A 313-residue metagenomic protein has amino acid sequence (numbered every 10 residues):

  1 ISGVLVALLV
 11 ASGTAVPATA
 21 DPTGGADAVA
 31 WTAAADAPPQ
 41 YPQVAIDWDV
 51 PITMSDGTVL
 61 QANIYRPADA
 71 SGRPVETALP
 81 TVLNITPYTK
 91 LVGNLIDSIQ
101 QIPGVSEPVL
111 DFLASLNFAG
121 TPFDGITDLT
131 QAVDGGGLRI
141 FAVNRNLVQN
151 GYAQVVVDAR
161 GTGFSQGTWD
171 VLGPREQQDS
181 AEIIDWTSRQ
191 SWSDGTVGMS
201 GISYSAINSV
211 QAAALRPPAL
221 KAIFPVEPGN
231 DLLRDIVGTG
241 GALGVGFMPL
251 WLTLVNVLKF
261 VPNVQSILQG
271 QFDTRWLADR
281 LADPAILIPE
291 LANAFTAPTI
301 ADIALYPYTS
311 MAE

Functional and structural regions predicted by a protein language model:
I1-A20: Secretory targeting and sorting signals
W31-T77: N-terminal cap/lid segment of alpha/beta-hydrolase-fold proteins
A35, P87-Q149, A214-E313: Accessory cap/linker subdomain of secreted extracellular hydrolases
T58, T81-N84, V148-V155: A fold-wide structural signal in alpha/beta-hydrolase
N63, R73-P87, G198: Short beta-strand element of the alpha/beta-hydrolase
G135-V143, Q149, V171-S191: Alpha/beta-hydrolase active-site loop
N144-F164: Conserved alpha/beta-hydrolase
S191-Y204: Alpha/beta-hydrolase fold nucleophile elbow
